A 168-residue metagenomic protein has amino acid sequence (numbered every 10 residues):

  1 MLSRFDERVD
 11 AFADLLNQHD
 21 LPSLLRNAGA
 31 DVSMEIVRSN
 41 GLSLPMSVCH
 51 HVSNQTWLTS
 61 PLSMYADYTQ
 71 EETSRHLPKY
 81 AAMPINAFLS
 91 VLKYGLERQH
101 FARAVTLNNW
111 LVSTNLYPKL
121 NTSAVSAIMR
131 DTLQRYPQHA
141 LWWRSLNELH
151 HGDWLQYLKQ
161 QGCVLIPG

Functional and structural regions predicted by a protein language model:
M1-G168: N-acyltransferase acceptor-side catalytic subdomain
